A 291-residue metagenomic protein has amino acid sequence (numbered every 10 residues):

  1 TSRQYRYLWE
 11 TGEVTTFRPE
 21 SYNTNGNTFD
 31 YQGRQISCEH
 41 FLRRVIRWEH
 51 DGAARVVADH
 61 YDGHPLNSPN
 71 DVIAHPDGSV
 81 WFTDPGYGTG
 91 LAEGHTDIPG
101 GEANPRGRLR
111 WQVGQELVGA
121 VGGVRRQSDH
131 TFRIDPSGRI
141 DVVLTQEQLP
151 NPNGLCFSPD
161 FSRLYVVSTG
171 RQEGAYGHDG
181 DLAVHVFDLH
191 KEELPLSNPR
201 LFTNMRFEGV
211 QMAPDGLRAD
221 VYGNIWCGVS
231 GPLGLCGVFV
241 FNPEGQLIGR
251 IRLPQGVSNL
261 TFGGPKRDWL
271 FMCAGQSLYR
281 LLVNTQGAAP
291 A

Functional and structural regions predicted by a protein language model:
T1-A291: Sequence-structural signature of mature extracellular/luminal beta-sheet repeat domains, prominently beta-propellers
